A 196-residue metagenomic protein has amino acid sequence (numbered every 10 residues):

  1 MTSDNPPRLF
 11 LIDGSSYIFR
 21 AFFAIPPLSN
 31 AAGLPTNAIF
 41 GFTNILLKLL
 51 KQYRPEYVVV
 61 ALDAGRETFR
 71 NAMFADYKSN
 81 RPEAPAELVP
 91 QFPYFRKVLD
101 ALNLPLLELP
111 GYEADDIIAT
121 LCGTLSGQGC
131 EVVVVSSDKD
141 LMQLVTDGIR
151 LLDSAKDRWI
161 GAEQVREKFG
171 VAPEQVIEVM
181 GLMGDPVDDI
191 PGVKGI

Functional and structural regions predicted by a protein language model:
M1-V59, D63, F69-D76: Non-catalytic, usually N-terminal nucleic-acid engagement modules in DNA/RNA processing proteins
T2-P6, L28-S29, S79-I196: Extended two-metal-dependent nuclease catalytic cores across DNA- and RNA-processing enzymes
T68-R70, M142-Q143: Short catalytic/ligand-binding loop motif for oxyanion handling, primarily in non-cytosolic enzymes, centered on
